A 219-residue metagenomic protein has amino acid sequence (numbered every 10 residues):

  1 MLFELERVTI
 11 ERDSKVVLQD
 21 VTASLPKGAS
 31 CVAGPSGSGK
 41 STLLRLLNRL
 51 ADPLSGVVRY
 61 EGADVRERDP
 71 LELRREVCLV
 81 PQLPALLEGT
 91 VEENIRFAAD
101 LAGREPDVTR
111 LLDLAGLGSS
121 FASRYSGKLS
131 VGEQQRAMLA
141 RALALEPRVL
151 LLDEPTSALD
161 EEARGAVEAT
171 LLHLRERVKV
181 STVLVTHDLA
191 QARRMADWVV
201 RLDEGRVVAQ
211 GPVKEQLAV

Functional and structural regions predicted by a protein language model:
N48: Helix-to-loop junction immediately C-terminal to a conserved catalytic motif
G56-D64, L73: Conserved ABC transporter NBD signature motif
E105-F121: Conserved ABC ATPase "signature" region
Y125-L129, E133: Conserved ABC ATPase signature
L150-E154: Catalytic Walker B motif of ABC-type/P-loop ATPase nucleotide-binding domains
E161-A163: Helix N-cap at the start of a conserved alpha-helix in ABC-type nucleotide-binding domains
